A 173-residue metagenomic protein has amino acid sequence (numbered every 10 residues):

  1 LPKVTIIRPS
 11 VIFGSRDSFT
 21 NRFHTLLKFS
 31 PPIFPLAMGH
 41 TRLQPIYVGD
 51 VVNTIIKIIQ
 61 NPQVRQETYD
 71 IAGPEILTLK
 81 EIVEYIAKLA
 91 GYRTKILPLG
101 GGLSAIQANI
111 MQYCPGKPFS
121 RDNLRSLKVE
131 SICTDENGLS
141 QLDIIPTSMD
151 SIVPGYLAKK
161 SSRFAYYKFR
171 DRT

Functional and structural regions predicted by a protein language model:
L1-R16, N21: Conserved beta-loop-beta element that borders a ligand/cofactor-binding pocket
I7, L43-I46, L77, T147: A broad, structural micro-motif
R8-P9, G73, K128: A secondary-structure boundary/capping signal
R22-L26, Y113-G116: Short, hinge-like loop/turn segments at secondary-structure boundaries
T25-I46, D50, T54-Q66, D70: A conserved pocket-lining segment of Rossmann-fold NAD(P)-dependent short-chain dehydrogenase/reductase
P31-V48, I110-D135: Low-complexity, charge- and small-residue-enriched intrinsically disordered regions
I55-S120, C133-T173: Mid/C-terminal beta-alpha module of Rossmann-like enzyme folds, strongest in SDR-family dehydrogenases/epimerases
